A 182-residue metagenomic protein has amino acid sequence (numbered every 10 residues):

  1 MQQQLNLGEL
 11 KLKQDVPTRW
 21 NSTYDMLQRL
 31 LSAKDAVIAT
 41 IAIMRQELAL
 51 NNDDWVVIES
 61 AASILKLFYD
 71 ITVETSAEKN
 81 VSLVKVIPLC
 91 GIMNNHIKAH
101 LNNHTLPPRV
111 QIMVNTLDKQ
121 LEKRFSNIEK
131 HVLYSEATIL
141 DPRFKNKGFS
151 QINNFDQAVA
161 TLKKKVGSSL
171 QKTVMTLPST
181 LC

Functional and structural regions predicted by a protein language model:
M1-V56: Metal-ion-coordinating, acidic/His-rich active-site neighborhoods of enzymes acting on phosphate-containing substrates
A36-C182: Extended, C-terminal/distal alpha-helical "rod" segments
